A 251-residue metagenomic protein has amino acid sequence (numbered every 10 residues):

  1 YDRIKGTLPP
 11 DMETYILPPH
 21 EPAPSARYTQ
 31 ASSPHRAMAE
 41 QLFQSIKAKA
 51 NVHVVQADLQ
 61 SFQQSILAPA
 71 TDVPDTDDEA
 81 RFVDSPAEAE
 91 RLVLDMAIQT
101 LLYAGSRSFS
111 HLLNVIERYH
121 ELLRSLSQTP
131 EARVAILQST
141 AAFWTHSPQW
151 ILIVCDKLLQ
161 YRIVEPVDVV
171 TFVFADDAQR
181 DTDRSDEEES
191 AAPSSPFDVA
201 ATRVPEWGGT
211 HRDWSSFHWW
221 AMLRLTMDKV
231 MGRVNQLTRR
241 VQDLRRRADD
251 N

Functional and structural regions predicted by a protein language model:
Y1-N251: Long alpha-helical repeat solenoid scaffolds
